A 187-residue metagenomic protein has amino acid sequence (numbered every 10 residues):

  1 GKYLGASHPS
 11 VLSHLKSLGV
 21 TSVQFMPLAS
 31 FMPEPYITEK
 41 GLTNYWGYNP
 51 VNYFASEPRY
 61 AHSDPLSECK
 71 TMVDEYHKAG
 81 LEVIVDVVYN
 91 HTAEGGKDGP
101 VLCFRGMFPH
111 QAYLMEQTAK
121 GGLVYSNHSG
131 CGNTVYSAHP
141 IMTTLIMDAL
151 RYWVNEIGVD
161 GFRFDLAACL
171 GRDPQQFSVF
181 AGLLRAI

Functional and structural regions predicted by a protein language model:
G1-G158, L166-I187: Substrate-binding/active-site clefts of carbohydrate-active enzymes
